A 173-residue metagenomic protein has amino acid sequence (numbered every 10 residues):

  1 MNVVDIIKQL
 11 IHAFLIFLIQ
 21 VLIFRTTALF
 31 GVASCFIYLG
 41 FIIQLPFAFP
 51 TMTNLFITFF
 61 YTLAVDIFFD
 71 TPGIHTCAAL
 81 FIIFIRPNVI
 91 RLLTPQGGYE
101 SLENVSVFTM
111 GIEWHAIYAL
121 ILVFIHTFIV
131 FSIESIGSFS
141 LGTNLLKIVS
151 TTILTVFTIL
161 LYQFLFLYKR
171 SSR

Functional and structural regions predicted by a protein language model:
M1-R173: Terminal, non-globular segments
